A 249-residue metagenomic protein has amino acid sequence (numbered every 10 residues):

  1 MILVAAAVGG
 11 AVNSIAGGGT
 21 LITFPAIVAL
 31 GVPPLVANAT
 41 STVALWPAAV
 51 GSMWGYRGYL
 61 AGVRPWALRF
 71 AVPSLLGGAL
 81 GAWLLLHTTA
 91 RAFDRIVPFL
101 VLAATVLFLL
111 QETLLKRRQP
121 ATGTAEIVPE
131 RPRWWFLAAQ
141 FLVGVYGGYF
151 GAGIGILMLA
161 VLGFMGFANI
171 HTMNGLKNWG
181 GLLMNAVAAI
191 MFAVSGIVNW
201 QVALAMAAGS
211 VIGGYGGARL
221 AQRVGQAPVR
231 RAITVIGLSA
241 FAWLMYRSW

Functional and structural regions predicted by a protein language model:
M1-P33, P120-N174, L204: Selected transmembrane alpha-helices and immediately adjacent juxtamembrane segments of polytopic inner-membrane
L3, A7, A11, T42 (+11 more regions): Residue-level signature of the transmembrane alpha-helical core of multi-pass small-molecule transporters
A7, A11, I15, V50 (+7 more regions): Hydrophobic/aromatic residues within the transmembrane alpha-helices of Major Facilitator Superfamily
A29, P34, P73-A79, A104 (+3 more regions): Small-residue-rich segments of transmembrane alpha-helices in multi-pass membrane proteins, especially helix faces
A29-L30, A82, L86, R95 (+3 more regions): Transmembrane helix-loop junction
V32-S41, R64-R69, F167-N178: Membrane-interface alpha-helices at helix entry/exit sites of multi-pass transporters
T40-I96, N185-P228, A232: Selective hydrophobic functional segments
V50-A61, F99-E126, S239-W249: Transmembrane helix exit motif
